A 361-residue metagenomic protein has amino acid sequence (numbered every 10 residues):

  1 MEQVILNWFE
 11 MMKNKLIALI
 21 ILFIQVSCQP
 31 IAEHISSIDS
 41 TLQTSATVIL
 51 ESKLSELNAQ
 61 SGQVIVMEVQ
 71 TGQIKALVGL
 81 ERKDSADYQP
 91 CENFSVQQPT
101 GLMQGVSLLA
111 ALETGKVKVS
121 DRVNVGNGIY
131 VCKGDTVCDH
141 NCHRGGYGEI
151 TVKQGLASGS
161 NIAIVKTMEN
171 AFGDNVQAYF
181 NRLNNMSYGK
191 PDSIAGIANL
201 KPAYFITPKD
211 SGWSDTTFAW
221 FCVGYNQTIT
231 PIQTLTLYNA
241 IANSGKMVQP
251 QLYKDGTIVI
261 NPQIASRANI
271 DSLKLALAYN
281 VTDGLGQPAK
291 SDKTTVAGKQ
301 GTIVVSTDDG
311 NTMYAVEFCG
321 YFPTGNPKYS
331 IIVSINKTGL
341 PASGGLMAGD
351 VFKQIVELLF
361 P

Functional and structural regions predicted by a protein language model:
M1-M12, C28-Q63, K83-A86, G325: Extracytoplasmic/periplasmic proteins that interact with beta-lactams or build/remodel peptidoglycan
L16-I24: Sec-dependent N-terminal signal peptides
F23-S27, N170: Short hydrophobic alpha-helical membrane-anchoring segments
I38-T41, Q60-T100, L109-K337: Beta-lactam-recognizing serine transpeptidase/beta-lactamase-like catalytic domain environment
A46, G155, F352: A helicase ATPase "motif cassette" and its flanking acidic/Ser/Thr-rich regulatory loops
Q104: Short, conserved phosphate/pyrophosphate- and ester-handling motifs at nucleotide-, phospho-/glycolipid
I335-M347: A short acidic/glycine-rich loop-to-helix N-cap element
G349-P361: Short, gly/Ser/Thr-rich active-site loops of penicillin-recognizing serine hydrolases
